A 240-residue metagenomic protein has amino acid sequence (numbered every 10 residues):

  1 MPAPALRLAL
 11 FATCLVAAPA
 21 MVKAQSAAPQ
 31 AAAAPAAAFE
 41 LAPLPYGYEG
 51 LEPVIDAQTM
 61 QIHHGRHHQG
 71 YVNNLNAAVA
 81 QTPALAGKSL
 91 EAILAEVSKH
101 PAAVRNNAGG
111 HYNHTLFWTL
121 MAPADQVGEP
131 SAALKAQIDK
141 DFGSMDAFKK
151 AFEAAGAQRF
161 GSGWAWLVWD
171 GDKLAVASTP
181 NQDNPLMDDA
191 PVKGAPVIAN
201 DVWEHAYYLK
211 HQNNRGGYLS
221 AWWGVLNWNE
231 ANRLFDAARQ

Functional and structural regions predicted by a protein language model:
M1-L10, A20-M21: Bacterial N-terminal signal peptides that target proteins for export
L8, A12, A190-K193: N-terminal hydrophobic alpha-helix used for membrane targeting or insertion
L15-Q25: C-terminal segment of classical bacterial N-terminal signal peptides
Q25-Q240: Feature for soluble, non-membrane regions of globular proteins
